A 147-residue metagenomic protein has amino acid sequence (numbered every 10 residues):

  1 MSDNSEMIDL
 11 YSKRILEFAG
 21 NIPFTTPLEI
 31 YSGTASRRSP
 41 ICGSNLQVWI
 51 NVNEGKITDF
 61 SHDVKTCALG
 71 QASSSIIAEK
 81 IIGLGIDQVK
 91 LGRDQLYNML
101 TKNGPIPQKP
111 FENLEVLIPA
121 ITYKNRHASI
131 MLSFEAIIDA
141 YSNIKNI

Functional and structural regions predicted by a protein language model:
M1-T26, D87-I147: C-terminal binding/interaction regions
T25-F60, V64: Structured beta-strand/loop patches that form or line metal/cofactor-binding pockets in enzymes
G33, P40, L46, S74 (+3 more regions): Short capping/connector residues at structural and topological boundaries
V64, L84, K124: Residue-level signal for short amphipathic helical patches enriched in basic/charged and nearby hydrophobic residues
T66-Q71: Short, thiol/selenol-centered motifs that function as redox-active sites or metal-ligating centers
S73-G85: Alpha-helical support elements that line or immediately flank enzyme active sites and cofactor-binding pockets
